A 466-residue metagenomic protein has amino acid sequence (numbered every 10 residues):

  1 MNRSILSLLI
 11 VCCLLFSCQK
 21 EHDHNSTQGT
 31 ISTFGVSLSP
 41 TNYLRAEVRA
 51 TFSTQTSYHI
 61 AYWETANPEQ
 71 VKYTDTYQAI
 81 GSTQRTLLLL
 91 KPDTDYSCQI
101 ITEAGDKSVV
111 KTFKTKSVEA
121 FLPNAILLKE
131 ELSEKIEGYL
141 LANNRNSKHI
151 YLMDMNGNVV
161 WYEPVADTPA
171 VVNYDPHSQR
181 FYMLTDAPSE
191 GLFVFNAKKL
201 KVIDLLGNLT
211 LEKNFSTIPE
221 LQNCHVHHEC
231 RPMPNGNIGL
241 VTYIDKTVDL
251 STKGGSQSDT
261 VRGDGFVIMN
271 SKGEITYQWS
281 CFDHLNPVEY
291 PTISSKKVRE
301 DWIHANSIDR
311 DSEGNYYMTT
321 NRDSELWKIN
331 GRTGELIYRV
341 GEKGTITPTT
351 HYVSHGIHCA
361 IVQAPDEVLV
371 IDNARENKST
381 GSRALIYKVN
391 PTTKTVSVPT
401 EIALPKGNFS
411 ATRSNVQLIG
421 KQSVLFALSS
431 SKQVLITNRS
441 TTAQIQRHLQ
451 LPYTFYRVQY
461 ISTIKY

Functional and structural regions predicted by a protein language model:
F16-L38: Bacterial Sec-dependent N-terminal signal peptides
S37-R45, D95, E103-Y466: Histidine-/acidic-rich catalytic cores in large beta-rich domains
L44-T54: Conserved aromatic anchor
F52-Y58, N144-S147: Short proline/glycine-enriched turn/loop motifs at strand-loop junctions of beta-rich domains
T56-T74: Extracellular low-complexity, O-glycosylation-prone stalks/linkers
G81-T86: Short S/T/G- and acidic-enriched coil/turn segments that sit immediately N-terminal to beta-strands in beta-sandwich
L87-P92: Short, flexible loop/turn segments at beta-strand junctions in immunoglobulin-like and fibronectin type III
